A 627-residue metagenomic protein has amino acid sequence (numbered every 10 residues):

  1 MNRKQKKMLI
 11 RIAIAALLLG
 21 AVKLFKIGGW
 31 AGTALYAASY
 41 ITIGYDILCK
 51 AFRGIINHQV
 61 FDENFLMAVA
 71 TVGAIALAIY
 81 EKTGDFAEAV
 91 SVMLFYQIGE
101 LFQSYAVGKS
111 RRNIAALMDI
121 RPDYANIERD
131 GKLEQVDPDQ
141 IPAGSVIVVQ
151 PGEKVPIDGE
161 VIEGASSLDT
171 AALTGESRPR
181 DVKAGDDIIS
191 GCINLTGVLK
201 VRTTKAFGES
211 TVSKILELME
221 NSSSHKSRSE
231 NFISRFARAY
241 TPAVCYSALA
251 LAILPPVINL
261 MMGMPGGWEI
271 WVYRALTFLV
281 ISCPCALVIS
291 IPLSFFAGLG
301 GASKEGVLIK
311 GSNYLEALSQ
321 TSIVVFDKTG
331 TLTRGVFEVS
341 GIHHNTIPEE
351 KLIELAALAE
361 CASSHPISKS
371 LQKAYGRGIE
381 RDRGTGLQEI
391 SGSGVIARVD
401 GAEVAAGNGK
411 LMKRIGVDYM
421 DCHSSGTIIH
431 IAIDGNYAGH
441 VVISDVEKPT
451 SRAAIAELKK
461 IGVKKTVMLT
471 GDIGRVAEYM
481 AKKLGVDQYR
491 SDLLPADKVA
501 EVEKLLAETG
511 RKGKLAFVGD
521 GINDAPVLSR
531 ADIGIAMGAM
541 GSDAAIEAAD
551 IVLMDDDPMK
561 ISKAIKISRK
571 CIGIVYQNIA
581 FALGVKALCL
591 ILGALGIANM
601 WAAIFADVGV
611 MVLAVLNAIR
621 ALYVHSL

Functional and structural regions predicted by a protein language model:
M1-A31, A38, V107, G131-L133 (+8 more regions): Flexible metal-binding regulatory segments at protein termini and peripheral loops
I12, A16, F232-M262, T277-F295 (+1 more regions): Bilayer-spanning, highly hydrophobic alpha-helical transmembrane segments
L19, K23, G29, Y36-Y124 (+9 more regions): Actuator/coupling domain of P-type ATPases
F52-D62, Y105-A116, L293-S312, A621-L627: Juxtamembrane helix-loop transition segments at the membrane interface in multi-pass membrane proteins
E63-A68, L173, Y273, C283-A359 (+1 more regions): Conserved catalytic phosphorylation-site environment of P-type ATPases
S247, E508-K512, A549, M554-L627: Membrane-embedded transport module
V339-K465, G474, K483-V502: P-type ATPase nucleotide-binding
G401, T427, I433-Q577: Conserved ATP-binding TGD loop and adjacent catalytic N/P-domain core of P-type ATPases
